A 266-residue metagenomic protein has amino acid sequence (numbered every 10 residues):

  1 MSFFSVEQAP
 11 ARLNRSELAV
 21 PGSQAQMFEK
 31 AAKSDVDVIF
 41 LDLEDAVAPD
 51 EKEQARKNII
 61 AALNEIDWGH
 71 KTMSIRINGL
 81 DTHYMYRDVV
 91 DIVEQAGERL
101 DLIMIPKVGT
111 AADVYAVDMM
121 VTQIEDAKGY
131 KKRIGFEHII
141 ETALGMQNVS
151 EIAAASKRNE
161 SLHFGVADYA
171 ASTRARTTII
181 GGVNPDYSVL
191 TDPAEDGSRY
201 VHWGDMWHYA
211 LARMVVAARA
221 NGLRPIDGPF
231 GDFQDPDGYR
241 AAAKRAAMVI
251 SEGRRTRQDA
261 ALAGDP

Functional and structural regions predicted by a protein language model:
M1-P266: Expand to "…catalyze enediolate/carbanion chemistry for C-C bond making/breaking, isomerization, decarboxylation
